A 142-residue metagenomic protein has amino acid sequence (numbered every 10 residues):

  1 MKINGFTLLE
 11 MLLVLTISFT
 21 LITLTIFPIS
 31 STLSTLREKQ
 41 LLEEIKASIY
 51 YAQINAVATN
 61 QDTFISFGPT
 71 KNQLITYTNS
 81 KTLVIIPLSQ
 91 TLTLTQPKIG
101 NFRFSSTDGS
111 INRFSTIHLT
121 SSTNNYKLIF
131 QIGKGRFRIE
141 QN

Functional and structural regions predicted by a protein language model:
M1-I29: N-terminal single-pass transmembrane signal-anchor helix
L24, P28-S31, K39, I54 (+2 more regions): N-terminal helix-rich module
S34-I45: Membrane-proximal amphipathic alpha-helices that sit immediately adjacent to an N-terminal transmembrane/signal-anchor
K46-Y51: Phosphate-interacting basic helix/loop segments used at nucleotide- and nucleic-acid interfaces
